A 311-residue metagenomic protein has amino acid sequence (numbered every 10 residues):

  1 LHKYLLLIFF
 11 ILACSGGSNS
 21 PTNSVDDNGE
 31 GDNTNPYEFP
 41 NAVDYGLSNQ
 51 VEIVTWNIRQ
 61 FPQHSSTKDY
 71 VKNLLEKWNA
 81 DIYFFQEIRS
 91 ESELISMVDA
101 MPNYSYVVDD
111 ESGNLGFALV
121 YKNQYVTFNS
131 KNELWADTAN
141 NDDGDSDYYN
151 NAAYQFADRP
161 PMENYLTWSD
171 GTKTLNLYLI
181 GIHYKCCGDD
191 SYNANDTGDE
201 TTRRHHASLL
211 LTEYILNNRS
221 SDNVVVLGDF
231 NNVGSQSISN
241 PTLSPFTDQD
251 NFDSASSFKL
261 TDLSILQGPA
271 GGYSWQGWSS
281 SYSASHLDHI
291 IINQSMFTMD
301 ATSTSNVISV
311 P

Functional and structural regions predicted by a protein language model:
Y4-L12: Sec-dependent N-terminal signal peptides
S15-S105, E111-F117, Y148-A152, S208-L209 (+1 more regions): N-terminal, active-site-proximal structural segment of metallo-dependent hydrolase catalytic domains
E30-P36, F156-D158, L216-V225, N232-P311: Metal-dependent phosphoester-hydrolase catalytic domains
Q50-Q60, N132-E133, N176-D189, N193: Active-site-proximal beta-strand elements of phosphoester/diester hydrolases
E52-W56, D81-E87, Y106-D109, G116-Y121 (+6 more regions): Structural recognition of the beta-strand scaffold that forms the well-ordered cores of secreted hydrolase catalytic
Q63-S65, E91-S96, L115-G116, G188-Y192 (+3 more regions): Extracytoplasmic/secreted cell-surface and envelope-processing proteins
I88-S90, L94-K185: Structured beta-strand-rich core segments of catalytic domains in phosphoester-bond hydrolases
G198-D222: A long, amphipathic alpha-helix that forms part of the scaffold/cap immediately adjacent to metal-dependent active
